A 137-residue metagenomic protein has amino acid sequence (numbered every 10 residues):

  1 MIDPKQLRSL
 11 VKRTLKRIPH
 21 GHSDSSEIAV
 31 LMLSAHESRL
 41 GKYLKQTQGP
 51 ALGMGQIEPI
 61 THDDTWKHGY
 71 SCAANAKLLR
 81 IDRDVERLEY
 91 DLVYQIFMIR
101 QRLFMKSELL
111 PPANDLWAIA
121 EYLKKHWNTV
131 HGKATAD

Functional and structural regions predicted by a protein language model:
M1-L15, G21, M32-E108: Peptidoglycan-targeting cell-wall enzymes and recognition modules
I18-P19, W127: A broad structural signal for alpha-helix termini and local helix breaks/kinks
D24-S25: GGW-centered surface loops in extracellular recognition modules
S34-S38, R102, L110-T135: Acidic helix/loop microenvironments that form the catalytic cleft of cell-wall polysaccharide enzymes
G55, A136-D137: Short beta-strand->loop
